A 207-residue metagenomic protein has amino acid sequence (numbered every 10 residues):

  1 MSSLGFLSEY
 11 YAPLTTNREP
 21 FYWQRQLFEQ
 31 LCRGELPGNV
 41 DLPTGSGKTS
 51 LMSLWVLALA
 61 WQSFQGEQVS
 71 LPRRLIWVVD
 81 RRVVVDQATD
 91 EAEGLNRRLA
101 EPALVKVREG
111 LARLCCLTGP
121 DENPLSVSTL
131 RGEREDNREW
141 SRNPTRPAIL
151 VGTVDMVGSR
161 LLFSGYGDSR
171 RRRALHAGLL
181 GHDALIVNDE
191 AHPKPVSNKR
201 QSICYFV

Functional and structural regions predicted by a protein language model:
M1-V207: N-terminal helicase ATP-binding lobe
